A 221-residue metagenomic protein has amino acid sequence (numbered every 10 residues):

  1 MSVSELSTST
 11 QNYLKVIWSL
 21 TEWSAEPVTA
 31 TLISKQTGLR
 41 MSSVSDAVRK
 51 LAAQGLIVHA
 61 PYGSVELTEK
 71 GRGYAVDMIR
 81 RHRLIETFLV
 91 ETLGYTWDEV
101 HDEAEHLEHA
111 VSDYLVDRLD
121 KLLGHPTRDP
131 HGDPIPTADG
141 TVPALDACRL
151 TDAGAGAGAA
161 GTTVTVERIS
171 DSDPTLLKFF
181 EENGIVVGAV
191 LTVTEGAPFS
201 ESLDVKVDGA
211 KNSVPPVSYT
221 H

Functional and structural regions predicted by a protein language model:
S4-L39: N-terminal helix-turn-helix DNA-binding core of bacterial DNA-binding proteins
S42: Key DNA-contact positions within bacterial/archaeal DNA-binding proteins
A47-Q54: Basic amphipathic alpha-helical segments that dock to polyanions
Q54-A60: A short, conserved structural fragment
G63-H82: Basic, amphipathic "hinge/linker" alpha-helix immediately C-terminal to the N-terminal HTH DNA-binding motif
H82-V116: Ordered, amphipathic secondary-structure segments that act as subunit-interaction surfaces in large macromolecular
E108-V214: Mid-protein regulatory/catalytic core that forms ligand/cofactor-binding pockets and protein-protein interaction
T220-H221: Conserved small/polar residues in nucleotide/adenosyl-binding loops
